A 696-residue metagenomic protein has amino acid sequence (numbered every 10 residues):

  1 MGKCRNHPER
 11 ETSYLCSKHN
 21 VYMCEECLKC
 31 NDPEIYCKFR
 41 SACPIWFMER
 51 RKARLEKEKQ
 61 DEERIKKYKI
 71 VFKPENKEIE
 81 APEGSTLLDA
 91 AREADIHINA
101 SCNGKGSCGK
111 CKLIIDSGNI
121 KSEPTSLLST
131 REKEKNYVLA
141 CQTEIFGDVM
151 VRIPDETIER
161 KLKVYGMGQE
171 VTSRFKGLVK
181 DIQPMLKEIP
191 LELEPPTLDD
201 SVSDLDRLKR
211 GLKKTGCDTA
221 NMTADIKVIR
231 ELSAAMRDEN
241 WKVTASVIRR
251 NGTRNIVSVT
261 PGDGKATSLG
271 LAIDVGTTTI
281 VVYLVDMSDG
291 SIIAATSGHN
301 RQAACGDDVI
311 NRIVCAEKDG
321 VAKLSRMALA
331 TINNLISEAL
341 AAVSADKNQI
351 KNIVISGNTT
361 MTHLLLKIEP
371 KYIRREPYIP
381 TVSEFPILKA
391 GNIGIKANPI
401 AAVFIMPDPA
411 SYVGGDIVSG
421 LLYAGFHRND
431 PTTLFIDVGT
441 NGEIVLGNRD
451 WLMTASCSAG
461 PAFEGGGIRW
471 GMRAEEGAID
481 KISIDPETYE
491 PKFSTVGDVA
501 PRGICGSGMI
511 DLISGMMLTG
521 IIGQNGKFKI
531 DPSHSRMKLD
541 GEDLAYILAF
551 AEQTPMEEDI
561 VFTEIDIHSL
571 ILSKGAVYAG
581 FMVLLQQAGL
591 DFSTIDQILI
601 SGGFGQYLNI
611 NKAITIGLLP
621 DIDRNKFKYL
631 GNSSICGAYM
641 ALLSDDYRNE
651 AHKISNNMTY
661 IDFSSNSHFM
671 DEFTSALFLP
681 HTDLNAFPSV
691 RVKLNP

Functional and structural regions predicted by a protein language model:
M1-E25, C30: Cys/His-rich Zn2+-binding "zinc-finger" mini-domains, especially FYVE domains and B-box/RING-like TRIM modules
S41-L55, A90-A94, N99, K110-R160: Iron-sulfur (Fe-S) cluster-binding segments and ferredoxin-like electron-carrier domains, especially [2Fe-2S]
K66-Y68, S129-E134, L139-A272, T277 (+7 more regions): Nucleotide/phosphate-binding catalytic cleft detector across ATP-hydrolyzing and phosphate-transferring enzymes
I273-T277, V282-D308, Y372-I387, A402 (+3 more regions): Glycine-rich phosphate-binding loop of actin/hexokinase-like ATP-binding domains
R301-A342, G467, A478-S483, S569-L572 (+1 more regions): N-terminal phosphate-binding loop and adjacent alpha-helix
G357-Y372, L590-S593, G602-D621, F663-E672: Short glycine/threonine-rich loop-to-helix capping motif typified by GTGT followed within a few residues by an Asp-Pro
P407-Y423, I571-G575, K626-S664: Glycine-rich phosphate-binding/hydrolytic loop that grips phosphoryl groups
M517-A588, N695: A contiguous, well-structured pocket-lining segment that forms one wall/lid of small-molecule binding clefts in soluble
